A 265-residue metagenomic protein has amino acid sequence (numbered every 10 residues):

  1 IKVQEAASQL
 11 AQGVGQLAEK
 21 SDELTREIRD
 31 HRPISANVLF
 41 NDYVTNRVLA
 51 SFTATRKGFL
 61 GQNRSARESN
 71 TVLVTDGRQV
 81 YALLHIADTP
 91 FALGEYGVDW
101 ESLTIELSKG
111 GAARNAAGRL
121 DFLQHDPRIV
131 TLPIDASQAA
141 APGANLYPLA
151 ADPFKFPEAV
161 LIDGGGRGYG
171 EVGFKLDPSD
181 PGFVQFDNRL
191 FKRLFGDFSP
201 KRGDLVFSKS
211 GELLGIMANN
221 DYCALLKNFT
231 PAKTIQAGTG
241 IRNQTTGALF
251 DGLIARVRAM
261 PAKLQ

Functional and structural regions predicted by a protein language model:
I1-L60: Extracellular/lumenal/periplasmic "stalk" regions immediately C-terminal to a signal peptide or transmembrane helix
Q12, E23-L24, W100-L107, P142 (+1 more regions): C-terminal cap/linker of serine protease catalytic domains
F52-G94, L123, R202-F207, D221 (+1 more regions): A conserved glycine-rich beta-strand in the N-terminal activation segment of trypsin-fold
N63-R64, V80-G97, G168-G173, L194-R202 (+1 more regions): Active-site loop architecture of trypsin-fold serine endopeptidases
S69-L73, R114-F122, G170-P181: Short, surface-exposed loop motifs enriched in S/T, G, D/E and P with embedded aromatic residues
Q79-E101, E106-P157, G168: Conserved active-site neighborhood of the chymotrypsin/trypsin-like protease fold
A136-R202, M217-F229: Flexible, gly/ser-rich surface segments that form the specificity/activation loops bordering the active-site cleft
